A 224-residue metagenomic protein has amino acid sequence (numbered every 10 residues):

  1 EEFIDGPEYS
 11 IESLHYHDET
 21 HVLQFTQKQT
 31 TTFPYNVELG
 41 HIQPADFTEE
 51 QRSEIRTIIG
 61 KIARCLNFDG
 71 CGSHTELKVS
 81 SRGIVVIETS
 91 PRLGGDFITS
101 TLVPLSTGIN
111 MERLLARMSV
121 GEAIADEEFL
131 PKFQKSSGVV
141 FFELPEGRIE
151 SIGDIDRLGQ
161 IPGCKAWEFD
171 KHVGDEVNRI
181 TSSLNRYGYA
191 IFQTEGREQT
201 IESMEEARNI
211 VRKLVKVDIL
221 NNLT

Functional and structural regions predicted by a protein language model:
E1-I84, L93: Internal nucleotide-binding/catalytic subdomain
E2, P44, P104, Y187-E195: Short, well-ordered beta-strand elements within core beta-sheets of diverse protein domains
I4, H15, T26-Q27, S90-P91 (+3 more regions): A broadly conserved detector of short glycine/acidic/proline-rich loop/turn motifs that flank catalytic sites and bind
P34-N36, G95, I180-N185: Short, flexible turn/loop "capping" segments at secondary-structure junctions
T48-I55, G108, S183, R197-T200: Generic structural signal for well-ordered, non-membrane alpha-helical segments in soluble metabolic enzymes
S53-H74, S90-E150: Active-site "cap" helix and flanking loop/linker of ATP-utilizing ligase/carboxylase catalytic domains
V86-E88: Pre-DFG segment of protein kinase catalytic domains
A116-T224: Peripheral (often C-terminal) accessory segments that flank ATP-dependent C-N-forming ligase machineries
